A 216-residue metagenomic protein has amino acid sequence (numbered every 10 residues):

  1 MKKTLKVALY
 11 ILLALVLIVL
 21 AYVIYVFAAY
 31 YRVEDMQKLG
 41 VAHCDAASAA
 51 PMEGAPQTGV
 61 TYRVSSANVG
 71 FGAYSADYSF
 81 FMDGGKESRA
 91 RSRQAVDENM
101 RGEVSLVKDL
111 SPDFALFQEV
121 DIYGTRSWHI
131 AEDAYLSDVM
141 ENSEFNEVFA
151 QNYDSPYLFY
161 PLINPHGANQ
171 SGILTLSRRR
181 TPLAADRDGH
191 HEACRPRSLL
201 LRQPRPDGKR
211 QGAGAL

Functional and structural regions predicted by a protein language model:
K3-D138, N146-Y160, N164-Q170, G212: N-terminal, active-site-proximal structural segment of metallo-dependent hydrolase catalytic domains
G59, S171, Q203-D207: Extracytoplasmic
V64, E147-V148, T175-S177, P196: Extended, compositionally biased low-complexity polar/Lys-Gly-rich tracts and adjacent boundary/linker regions are
G70, Y153, R179, G189-E192: Short, solvent-exposed coil/turn elements at secondary-structure transition points
R91-A95, S143-F145, T175-L176, R202-P204: Short, surface-exposed, polar/charged, turn-prone segments marking secondary-structure boundaries
S137-N142, G167-A184, R210-G214: Conserved beta strand-loop-helix elements of the APE1-like EEP
N164-H166, P196-L199: Short Gly/Pro-enriched turn/cap motifs at secondary-structure boundaries
T181-A193, S198, P204-D207, Q211-A215: Acidic, proline/serine/threonine- and glycine-rich low-complexity intrinsically disordered segments
